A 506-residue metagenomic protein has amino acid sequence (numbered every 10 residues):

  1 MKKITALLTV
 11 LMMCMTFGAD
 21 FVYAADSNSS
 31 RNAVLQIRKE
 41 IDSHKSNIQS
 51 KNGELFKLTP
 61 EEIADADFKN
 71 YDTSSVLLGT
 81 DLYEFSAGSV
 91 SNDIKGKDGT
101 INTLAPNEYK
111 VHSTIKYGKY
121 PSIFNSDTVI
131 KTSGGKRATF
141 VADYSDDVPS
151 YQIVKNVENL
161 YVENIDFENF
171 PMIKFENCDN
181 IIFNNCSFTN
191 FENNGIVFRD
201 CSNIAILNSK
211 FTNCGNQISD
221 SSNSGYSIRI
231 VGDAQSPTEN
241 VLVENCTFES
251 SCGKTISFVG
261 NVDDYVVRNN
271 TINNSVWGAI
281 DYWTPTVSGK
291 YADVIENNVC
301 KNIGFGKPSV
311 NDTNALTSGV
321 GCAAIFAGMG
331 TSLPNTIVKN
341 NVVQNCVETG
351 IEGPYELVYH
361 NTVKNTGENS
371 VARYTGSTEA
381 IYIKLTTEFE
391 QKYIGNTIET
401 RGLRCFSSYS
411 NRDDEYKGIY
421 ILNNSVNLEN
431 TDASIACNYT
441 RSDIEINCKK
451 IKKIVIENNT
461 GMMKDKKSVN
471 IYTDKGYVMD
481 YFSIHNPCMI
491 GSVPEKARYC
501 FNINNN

Functional and structural regions predicted by a protein language model:
M1-I4: Positively charged n-region of N-terminal signal peptides that target proteins for export
M15-S29: Sec-dependent signal peptide cleavage junction
D26-E108: Right-handed parallel beta-helix/beta-solenoid
L58-S75, I456-T460, K464, Y472-N506: Acidic, glycine- and Ser/Thr-rich low-complexity intrinsically disordered tracts in extracellular/secreted proteins
I63, D81-Y83, A87-T128, S133-S150 (+1 more regions): N-terminal extracellular ligand-recognition/capping segment immediately after the signal peptide
H112-Y120, V141-V154, E168-K174, N190-R199 (+11 more regions): Extracellular beta-strand/beta-solenoid scaffold signature
I123-K136, S150-F191, S202-N213, E239-E249 (+3 more regions): Parallel beta-helix/beta-solenoid
I165, C186, S209, C246 (+8 more regions): Consensus "Asn ladder" position of solenoid repeat domains
